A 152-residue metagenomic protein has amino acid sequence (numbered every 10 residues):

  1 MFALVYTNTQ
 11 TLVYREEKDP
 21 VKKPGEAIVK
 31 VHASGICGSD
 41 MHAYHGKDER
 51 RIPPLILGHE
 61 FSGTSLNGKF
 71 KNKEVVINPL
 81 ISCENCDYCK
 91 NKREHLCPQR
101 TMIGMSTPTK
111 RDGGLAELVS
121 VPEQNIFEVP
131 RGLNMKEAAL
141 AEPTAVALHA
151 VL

Functional and structural regions predicted by a protein language model:
M1-L4, A27: Short structural boundary motif marking the start of a folded domain
L4-V21, G38-T64, V76-N78, C97-D112: N-terminal glycine-rich cofactor-binding segment
T11, E26, N125-I126: Structural motif
P20-S34, K47-K90, P130-L133: Glycine-rich beta-strand-centered segment in the early N-terminal region that forms part of a ligand/cofactor-binding
S34-G35, T144: Proline-glycine-enriched beta-turn/loop adjacent to the NAD(P) cofactor-binding site in Rossmann-like oxidoreductases
N85-L152: NAD(P)H dinucleotide-binding glycine-rich loop of Rossmann-like/cofactor-binding domains, especially the beta1-alpha1
